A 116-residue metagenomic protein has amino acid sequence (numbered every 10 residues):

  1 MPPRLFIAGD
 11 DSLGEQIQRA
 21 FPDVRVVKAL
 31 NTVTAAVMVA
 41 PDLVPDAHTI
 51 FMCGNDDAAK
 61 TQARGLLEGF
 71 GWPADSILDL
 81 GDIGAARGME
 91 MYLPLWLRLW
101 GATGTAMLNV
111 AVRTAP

Functional and structural regions predicted by a protein language model:
M1-T34: Rossmann-like NAD(P)(H) cofactor-binding subdomain of soluble oxidoreductases
P2-A8, E15, A40-A58: Short beta-strand and adjoining strand-loop segment in the mid-core of the Rossmann-like NAD(P)-dependent dehydrogenase
F6, A36-M38, W72: Bulky hydrophobic/aromatic packing residues
K28-V39, D79-A85: Mobile beta-alpha loop/short-helix "lid" or hinge segments that flank ligand
H48-P116: Active-site-lining helix/loop region of Rossmann-like oxidoreductase modules
